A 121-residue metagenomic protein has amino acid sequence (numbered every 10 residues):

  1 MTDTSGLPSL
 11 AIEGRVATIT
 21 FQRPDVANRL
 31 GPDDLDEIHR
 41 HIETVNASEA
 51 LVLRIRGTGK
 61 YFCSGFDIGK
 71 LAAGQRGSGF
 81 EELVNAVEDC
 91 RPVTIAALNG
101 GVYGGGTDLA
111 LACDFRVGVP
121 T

Functional and structural regions predicted by a protein language model:
M1-T58: Conserved CoA-thioester-binding segment of acyl-CoA-metabolizing enzymes
I19, I55, D67, L109-L111: Hydrophobic/aromatic residues within transmembrane alpha-helices of multi-pass small-molecule transporters
Q22, F66, N99: Histidine-centered beta-alpha loop that forms part of the nucleotide-sugar donor binding/catalytic region in diverse
R29-P32, A73, A112: Phosphate-coordinating loops and pocket residues in cytosolic domains that bind phosphorylated ligands
D36, G57-D89, V102: Glycine- (often His-adjacent) and acidic-residue-rich active-site loop that binds/positions the CoA thioester
V87-T121: Glycine-rich beta-to-alpha active-site loop
